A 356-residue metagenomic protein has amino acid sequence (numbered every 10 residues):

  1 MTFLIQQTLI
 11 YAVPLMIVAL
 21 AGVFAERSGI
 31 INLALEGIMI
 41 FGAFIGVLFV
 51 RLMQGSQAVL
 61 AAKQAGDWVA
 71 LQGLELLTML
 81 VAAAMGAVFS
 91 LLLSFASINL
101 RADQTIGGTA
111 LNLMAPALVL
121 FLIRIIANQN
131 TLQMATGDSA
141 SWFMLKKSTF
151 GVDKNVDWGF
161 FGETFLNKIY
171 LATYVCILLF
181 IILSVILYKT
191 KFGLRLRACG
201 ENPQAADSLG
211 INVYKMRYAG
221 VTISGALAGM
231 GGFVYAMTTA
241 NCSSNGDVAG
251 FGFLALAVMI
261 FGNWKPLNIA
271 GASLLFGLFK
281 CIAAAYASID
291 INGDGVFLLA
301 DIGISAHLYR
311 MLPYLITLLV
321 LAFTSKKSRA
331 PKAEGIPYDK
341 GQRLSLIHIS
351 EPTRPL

Functional and structural regions predicted by a protein language model:
L4-S56, T78-A84, V88-T105, I260-K265: Single transmembrane alpha-helix segments in multi-pass membrane proteins
V18-A19, A43-V47, P116-A117, V175-S184 (+4 more regions): Hydrophobic core segments of alpha-helical transmembrane domains in multi-pass membrane transport and ion-translocation
A25-I31, L91-V152, K189, A249-G250 (+1 more regions): Short loop segments and helix-boundary regions at transmembrane helix junctions of multi-pass inner-membrane proteins
V50, Q54, P116-L132, A228 (+4 more regions): Juxtamembrane/transmembrane-helix interface segments of polytopic membrane transporters
A115-Y188, I291-Y309, S328, G335-S345: Transmembrane helix-bundle core of multi-pass membrane transporters and related energy-transducing complexes
T164-S243, G271: Helix-loop-helix "hairpin" substructures at the membrane interface of multi-pass membrane proteins
A228, T239-Y314: Transmembrane alpha-helical segments in multi-pass inner-membrane proteins
I347-L356: Single conserved hydrophobic/aromatic residue that forms the stacking wall/gate of nucleotide- or nucleobase-binding
